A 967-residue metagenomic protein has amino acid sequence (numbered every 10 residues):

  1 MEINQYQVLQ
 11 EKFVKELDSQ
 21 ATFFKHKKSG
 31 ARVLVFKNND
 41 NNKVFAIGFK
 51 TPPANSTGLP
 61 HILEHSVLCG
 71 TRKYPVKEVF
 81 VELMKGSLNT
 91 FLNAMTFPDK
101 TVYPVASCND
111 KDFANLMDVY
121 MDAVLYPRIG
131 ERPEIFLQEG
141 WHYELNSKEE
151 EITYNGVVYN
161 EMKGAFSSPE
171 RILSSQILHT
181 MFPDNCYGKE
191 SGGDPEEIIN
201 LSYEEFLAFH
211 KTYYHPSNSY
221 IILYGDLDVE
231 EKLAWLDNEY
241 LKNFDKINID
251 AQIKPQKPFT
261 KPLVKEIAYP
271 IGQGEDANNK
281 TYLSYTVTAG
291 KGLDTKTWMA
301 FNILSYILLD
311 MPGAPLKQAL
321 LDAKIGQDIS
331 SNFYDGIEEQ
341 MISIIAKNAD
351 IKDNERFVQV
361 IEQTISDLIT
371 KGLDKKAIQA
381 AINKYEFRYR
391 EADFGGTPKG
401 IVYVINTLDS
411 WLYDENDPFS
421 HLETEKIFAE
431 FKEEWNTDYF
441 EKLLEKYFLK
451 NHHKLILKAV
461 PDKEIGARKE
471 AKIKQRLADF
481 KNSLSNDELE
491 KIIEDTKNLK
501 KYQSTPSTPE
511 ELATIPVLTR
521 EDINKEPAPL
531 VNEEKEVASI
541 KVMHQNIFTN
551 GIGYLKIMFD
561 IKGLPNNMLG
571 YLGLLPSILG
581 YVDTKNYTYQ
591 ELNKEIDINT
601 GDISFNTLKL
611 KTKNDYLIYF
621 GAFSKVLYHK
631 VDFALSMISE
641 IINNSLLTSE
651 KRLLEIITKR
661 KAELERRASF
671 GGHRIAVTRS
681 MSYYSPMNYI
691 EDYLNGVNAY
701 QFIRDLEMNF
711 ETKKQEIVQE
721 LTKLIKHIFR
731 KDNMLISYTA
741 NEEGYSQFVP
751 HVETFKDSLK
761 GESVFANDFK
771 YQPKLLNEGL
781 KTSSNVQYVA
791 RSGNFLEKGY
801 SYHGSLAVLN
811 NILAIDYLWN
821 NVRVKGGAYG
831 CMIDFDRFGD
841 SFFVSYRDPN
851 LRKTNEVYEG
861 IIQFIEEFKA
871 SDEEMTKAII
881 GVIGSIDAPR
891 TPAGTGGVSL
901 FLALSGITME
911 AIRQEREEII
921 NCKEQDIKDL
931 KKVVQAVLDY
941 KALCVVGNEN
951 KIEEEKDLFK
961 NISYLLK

Functional and structural regions predicted by a protein language model:
M1-A46: Non-catalytic terminal extensions that flank enzyme cores
L34-N39, A46-G48, Y159, K163-S167 (+10 more regions): His/Glu-based metal-binding/catalytic segments typifying zinc-dependent metallopeptidases
N42-P52, E78-Y126, P133-E144, R171-E196 (+10 more regions): M16 family metallopeptidases and their MPP-like homologs
L63-V67, L575: Active-site His/Glu-centered metal-binding helix of metallohydrolases
F91, L207-K211, P270-Q273, L316 (+12 more regions): Generic recognition of flexible, low-complexity loop/linker segments
S147-P216, I222-Y240, F244-I271, A277-N279: Hydrophobic, small-residue-rich alpha-helical packing segments that form membrane-like cores
N155, L207-E239, E691, G696 (+2 more regions): Non-catalytic, conformational "gating/processing" segments within enzyme and secreted inhibitor domains
A208-H210, Y220, V229-N248, K371 (+2 more regions): Extended, regular secondary-structure scaffolds
